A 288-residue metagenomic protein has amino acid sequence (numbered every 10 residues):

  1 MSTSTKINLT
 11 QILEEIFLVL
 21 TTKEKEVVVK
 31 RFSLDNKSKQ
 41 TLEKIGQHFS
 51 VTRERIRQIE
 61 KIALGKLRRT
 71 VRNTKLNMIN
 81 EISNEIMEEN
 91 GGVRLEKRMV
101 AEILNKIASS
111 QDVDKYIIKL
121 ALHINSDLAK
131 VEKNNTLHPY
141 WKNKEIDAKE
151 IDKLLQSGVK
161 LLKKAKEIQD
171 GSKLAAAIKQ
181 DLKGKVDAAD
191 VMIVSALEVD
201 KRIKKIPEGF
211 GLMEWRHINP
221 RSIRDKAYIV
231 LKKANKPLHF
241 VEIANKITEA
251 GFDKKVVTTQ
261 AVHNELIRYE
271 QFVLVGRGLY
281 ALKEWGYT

Functional and structural regions predicted by a protein language model:
M1-T288: C-terminal non-catalytic scaffold/interaction domains in large multidomain proteins
